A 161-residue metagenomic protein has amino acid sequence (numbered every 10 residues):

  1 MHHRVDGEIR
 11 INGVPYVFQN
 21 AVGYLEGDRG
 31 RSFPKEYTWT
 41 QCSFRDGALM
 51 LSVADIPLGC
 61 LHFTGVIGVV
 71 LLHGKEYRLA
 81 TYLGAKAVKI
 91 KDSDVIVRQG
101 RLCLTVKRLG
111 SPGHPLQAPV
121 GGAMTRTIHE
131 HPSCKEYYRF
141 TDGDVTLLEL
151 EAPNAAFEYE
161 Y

Functional and structural regions predicted by a protein language model:
M1-Y161: Structured soluble/peripheral alpha/beta segments that form catalytic or ligand/cofactor-binding pockets
